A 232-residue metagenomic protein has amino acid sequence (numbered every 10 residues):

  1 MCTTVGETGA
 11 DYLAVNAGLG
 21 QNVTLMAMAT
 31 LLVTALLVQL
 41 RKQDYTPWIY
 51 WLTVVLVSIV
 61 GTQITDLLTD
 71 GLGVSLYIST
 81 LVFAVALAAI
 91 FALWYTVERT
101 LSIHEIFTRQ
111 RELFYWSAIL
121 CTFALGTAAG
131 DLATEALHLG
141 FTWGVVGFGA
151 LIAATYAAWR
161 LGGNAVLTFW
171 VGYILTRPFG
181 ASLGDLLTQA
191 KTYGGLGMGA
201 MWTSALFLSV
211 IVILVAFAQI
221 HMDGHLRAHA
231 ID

Functional and structural regions predicted by a protein language model:
M1-D232: Polytopic alpha-helical membrane proteins, predominantly small-molecule transporters/carriers
